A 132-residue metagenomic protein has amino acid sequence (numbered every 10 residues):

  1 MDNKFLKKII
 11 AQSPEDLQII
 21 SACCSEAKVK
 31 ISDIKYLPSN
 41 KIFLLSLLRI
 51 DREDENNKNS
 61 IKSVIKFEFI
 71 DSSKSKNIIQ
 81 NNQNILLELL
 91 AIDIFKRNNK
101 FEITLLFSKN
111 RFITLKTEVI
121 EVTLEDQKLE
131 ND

Functional and structural regions predicted by a protein language model:
M1-D132: Surface-exposed, interaction-prone regions used to assemble/regulate multi-protein complexes
